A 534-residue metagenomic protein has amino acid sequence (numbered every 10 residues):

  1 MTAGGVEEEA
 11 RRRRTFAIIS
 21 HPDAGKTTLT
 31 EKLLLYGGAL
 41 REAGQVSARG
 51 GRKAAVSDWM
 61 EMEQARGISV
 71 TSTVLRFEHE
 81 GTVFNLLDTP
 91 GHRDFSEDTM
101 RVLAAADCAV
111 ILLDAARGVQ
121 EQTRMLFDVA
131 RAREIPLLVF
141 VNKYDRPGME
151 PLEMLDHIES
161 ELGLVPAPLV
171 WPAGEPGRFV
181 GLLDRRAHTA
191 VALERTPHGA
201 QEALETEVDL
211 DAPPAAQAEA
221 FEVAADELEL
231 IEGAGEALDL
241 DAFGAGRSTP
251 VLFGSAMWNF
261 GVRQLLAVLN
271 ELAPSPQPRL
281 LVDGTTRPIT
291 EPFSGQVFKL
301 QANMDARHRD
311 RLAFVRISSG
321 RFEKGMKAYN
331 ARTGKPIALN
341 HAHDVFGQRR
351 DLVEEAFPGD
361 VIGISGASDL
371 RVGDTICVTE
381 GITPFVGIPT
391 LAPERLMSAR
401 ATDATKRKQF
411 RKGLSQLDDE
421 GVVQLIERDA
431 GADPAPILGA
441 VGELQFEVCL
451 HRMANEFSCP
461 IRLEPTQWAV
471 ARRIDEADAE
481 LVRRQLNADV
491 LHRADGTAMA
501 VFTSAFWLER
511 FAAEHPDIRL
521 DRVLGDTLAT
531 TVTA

Functional and structural regions predicted by a protein language model:
M1-A534: Structural and coupling elements of P-loop NTPases
